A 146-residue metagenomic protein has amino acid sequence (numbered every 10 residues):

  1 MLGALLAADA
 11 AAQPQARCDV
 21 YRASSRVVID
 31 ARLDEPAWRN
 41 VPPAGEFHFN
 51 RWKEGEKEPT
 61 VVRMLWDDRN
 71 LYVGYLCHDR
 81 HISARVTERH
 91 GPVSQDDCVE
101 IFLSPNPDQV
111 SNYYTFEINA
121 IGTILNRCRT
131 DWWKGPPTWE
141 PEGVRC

Functional and structural regions predicted by a protein language model:
M1-L5: Bacterial N-terminal signal peptides
A10-C146: Structural preference for beta-rich elements and adjacent junctions enriched in aromatics
